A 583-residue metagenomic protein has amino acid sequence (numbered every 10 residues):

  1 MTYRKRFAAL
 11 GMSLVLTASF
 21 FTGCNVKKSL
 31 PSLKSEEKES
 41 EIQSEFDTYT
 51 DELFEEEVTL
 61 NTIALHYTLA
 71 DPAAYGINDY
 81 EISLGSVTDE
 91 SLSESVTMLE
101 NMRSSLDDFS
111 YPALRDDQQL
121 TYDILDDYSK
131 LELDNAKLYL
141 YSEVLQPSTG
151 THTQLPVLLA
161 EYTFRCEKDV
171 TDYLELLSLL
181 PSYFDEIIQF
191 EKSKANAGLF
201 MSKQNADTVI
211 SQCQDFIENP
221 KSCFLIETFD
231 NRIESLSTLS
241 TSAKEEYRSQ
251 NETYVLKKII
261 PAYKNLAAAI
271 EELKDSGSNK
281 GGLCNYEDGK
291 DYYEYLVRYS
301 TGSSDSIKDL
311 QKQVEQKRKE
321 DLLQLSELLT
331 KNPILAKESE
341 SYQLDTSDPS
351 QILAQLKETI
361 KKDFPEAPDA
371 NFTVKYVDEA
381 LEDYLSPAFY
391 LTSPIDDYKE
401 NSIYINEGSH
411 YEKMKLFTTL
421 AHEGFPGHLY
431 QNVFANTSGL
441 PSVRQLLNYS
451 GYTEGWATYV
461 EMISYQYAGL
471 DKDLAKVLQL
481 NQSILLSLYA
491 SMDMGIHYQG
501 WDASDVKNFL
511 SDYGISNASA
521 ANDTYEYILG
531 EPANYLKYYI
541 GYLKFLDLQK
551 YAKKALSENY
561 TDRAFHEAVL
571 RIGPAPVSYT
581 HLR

Functional and structural regions predicted by a protein language model:
M1-Y3: N-terminal secretory signal peptides that target proteins for export/translocation
R6-V15: Sec-dependent N-terminal signal peptides
T22-G23: C-terminal motif of bacterial Sec signal peptides marking the signal peptidase cleavage site
V26-R583: N-terminal maturation segment of proteins
